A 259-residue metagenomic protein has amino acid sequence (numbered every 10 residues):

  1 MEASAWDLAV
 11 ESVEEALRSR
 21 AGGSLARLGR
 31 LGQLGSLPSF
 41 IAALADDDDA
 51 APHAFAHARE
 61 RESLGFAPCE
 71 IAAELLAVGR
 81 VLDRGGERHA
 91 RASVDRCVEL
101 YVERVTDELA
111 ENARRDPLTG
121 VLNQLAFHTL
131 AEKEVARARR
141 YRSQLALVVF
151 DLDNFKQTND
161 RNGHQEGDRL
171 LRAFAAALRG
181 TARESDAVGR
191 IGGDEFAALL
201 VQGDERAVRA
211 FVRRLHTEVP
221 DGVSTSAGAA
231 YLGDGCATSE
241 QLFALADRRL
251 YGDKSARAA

Functional and structural regions predicted by a protein language model:
M1-R59, G85-A110: Core of compact, soluble alpha-helical bundle domains
R61-V78: Alpha-helical transmembrane segments and their helix-membrane boundary motifs
E111-T129, F150-G163, R172: Conserved nucleotide-binding and Mg2+-coordinating catalytic segments in signaling enzymes
Q124-S143, T158, A175-R183: Short regulatory alpha-helical coupling segments that immediately precede and/or link into cyclic nucleotide signaling
F127, A131-E132, V148, L171 (+3 more regions): Heptad-repeat coiled-coil signal-transmission/dimerization helices
A146-D151, V188: Active-site-flanking beta-strand signature of metal-NTP-handling nucleotidyl enzymes and homologous cyclase-like
R172-D234: GGDEF/GGEEF active-site signature
R209-R213, L232-A259: Catalytic-core segments of nucleotide cyclases and related cyclic-nucleotide turnover enzymes
